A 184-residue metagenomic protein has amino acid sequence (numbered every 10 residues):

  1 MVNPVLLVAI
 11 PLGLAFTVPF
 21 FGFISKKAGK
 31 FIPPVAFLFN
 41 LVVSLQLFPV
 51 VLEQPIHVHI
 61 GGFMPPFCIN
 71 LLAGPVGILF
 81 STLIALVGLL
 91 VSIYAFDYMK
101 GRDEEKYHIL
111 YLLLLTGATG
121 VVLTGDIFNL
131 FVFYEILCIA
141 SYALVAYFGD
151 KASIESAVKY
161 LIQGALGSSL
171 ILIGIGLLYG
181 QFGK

Functional and structural regions predicted by a protein language model:
M1-L6, A15-I109: Transmembrane helix-loop-helix hairpins at membrane boundaries of multipass inner-membrane proteins
L7, N70-L71, V122, F131: Residue-level signal for helical boundary/lining positions with a hydrophobic bias
A9, G13-T17, F21, L52 (+1 more regions): Specific lipid-exposed transmembrane alpha-helices and their immediate membrane-water interface residues in multi-pass
A9-G13, F39, F133-A140: Membrane-embedded alpha-helical segments of multi-pass membrane proteins, especially the transmembrane helices
A9-K27, Y142-I154: Cytoplasmic juxtamembrane interface segments
P11, G74, D126: Divalent metal-coordination and catalytic microenvironments
K106-L113, G117-K184: Alpha-helical multi-pass transmembrane bundles of energy-transducing inner-membrane proteins
